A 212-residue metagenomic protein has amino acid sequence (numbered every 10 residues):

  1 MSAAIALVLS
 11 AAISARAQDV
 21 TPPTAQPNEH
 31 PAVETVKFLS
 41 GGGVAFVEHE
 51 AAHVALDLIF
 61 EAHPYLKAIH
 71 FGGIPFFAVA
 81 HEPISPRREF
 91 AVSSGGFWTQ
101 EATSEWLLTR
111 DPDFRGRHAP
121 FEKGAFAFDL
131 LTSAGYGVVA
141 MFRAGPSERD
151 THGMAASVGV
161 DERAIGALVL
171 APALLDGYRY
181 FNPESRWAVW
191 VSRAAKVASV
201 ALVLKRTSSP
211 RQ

Functional and structural regions predicted by a protein language model:
A3-K123, F181, A194, T207-Q212: N-terminal targeting leaders of membrane proteins
T103-S104, L130-S133, A173: Hydrophobic alpha-helical transmembrane segments of multi-pass integral membrane proteins
P120-A140: Long, well-structured alpha-helical subdomains associated with metal-dependent extracellular/ecto-lumenal hydrolases
G135-Q212: C-terminal membrane-associated helical module and adjoining short loops/tails
